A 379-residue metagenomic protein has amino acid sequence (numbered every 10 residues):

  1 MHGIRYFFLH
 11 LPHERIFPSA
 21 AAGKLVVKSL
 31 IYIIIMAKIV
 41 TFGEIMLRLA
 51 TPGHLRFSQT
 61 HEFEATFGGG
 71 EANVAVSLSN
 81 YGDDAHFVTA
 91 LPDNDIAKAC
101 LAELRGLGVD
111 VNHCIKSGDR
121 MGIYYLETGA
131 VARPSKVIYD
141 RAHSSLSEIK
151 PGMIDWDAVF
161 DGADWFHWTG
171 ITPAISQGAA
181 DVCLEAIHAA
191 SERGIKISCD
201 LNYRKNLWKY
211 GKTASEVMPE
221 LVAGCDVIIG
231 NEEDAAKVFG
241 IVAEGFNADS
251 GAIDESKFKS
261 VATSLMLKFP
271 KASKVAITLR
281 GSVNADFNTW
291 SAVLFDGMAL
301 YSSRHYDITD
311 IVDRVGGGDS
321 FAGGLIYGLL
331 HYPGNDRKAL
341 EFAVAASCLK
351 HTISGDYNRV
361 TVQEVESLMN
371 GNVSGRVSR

Functional and structural regions predicted by a protein language model:
Y32-R56: Positively charged, low-complexity intrinsically disordered leader regions
R56-A75: Short catalytic helix/loop segments, enriched in acidic residues and glycine and frequently bearing histidine
T66, V74-D84, L126, G328-Y332: Alpha-helix C-terminal capping segments
D84-I171, V365-R379: Conserved N-terminal subdomain of the carbohydrate kinase-like
A85, V111, I197-S198, I229: Hydrophobic beta-strand scaffold residues
L207-M298: Conserved phosphate/ATP/ADP-binding segment of small-molecule kinases
Y301-N372: Conserved post-catalytic alpha-helical subdomain immediately downstream of the catalytic base and nucleotide-binding
